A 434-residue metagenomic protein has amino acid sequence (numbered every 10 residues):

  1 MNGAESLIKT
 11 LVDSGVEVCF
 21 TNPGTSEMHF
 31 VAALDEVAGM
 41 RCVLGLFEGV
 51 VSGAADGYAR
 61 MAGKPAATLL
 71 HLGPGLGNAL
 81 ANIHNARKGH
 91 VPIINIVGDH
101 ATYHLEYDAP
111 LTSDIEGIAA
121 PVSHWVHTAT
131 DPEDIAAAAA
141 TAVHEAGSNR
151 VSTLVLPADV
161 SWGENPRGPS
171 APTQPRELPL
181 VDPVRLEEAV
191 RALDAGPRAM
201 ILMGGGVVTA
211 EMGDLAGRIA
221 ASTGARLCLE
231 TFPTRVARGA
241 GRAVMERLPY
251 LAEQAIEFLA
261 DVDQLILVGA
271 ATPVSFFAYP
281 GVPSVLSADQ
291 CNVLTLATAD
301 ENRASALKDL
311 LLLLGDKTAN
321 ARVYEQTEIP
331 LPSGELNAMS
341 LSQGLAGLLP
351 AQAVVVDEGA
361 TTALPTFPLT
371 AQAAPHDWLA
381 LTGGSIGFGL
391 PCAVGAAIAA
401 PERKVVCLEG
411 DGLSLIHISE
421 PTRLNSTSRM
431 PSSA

Functional and structural regions predicted by a protein language model:
N2, E133, T153-L156, R167-P169 (+2 more regions): Phosphate/pyrophosphate-binding active-site segments
N2-H84, K88: N-terminal cofactor/phosphate-binding cores enriched in small/glycine residues, especially glycine-rich loops such as
A4-I8, V12-E17, N22-T25, F30-V37 (+1 more regions): Active-site diphosphate/adenylate-binding microenvironment
G15-V18, R60-V97, A120-S170, A189-A199 (+2 more regions): Structural signature of the thiamine diphosphate
T25-E27, E48-V50, H71-L76, V97-Y103 (+5 more regions): Acidic, glycine-rich active-site loops and adjacent beta-strand->loop/helix elements that engage anionic groups
A33-L34, G57, A101-P121, G239-A243: Active-site-proximal loop->helix
R60, G205-L296, A373-R403, S419: Glycine-rich, anion-gripping cofactor-binding loops and their flanking helix/strand elements in enzyme active sites
I416-A434: Single conserved hydrophobic/aromatic residue that forms the stacking wall/gate of nucleotide- or nucleobase-binding
